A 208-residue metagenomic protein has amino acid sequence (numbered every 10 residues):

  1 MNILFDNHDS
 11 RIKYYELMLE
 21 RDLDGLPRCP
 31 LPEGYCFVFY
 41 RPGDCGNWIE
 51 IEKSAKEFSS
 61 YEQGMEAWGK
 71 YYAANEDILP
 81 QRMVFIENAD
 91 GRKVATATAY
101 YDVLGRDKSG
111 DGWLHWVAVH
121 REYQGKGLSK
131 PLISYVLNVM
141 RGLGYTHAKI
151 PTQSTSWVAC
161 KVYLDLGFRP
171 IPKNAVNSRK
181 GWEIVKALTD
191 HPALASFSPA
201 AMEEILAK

Functional and structural regions predicted by a protein language model:
M1-G34, R41: Acyl-donor-binding surface of acyltransferase catalytic domains
D9-S10, L164-K173: Conserved acetyl-CoA-binding loop of GNAT-fold acetyltransferases
C36-W48: A short beta-loop-alpha structural element at the N-terminal edge of CoA-dependent acyl/N-acetyltransferase catalytic
Y40, V117-V119, T152: Hydrophobic adenine-recognition pocket in adenosine-nucleotide-binding enzymes
K53-V119: A conserved beta-strand-loop-helix scaffold within acyl/acetyltransferase catalytic domains
W116-V119, G125-G142, K161-D165: Conserved acetyl-CoA-binding loop-helix of GNAT-fold acetyltransferases
M140-T152: Conserved GNAT acetyl-CoA-binding A-motif
I150-A159, V176-E183: Conserved beta-strand-loop-alpha-helix junction that forms the acyl-donor binding cleft
